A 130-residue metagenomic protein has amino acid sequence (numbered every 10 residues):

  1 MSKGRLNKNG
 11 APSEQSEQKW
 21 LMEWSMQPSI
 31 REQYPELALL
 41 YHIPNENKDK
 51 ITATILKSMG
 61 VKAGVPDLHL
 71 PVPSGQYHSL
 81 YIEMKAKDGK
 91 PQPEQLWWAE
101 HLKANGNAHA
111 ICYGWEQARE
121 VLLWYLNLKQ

Functional and structural regions predicted by a protein language model:
M1-Q130: Catalytic phosphate/metal-binding cores of nucleic-acid and nucleotide-processing enzymes, i.e., regions that mediate
